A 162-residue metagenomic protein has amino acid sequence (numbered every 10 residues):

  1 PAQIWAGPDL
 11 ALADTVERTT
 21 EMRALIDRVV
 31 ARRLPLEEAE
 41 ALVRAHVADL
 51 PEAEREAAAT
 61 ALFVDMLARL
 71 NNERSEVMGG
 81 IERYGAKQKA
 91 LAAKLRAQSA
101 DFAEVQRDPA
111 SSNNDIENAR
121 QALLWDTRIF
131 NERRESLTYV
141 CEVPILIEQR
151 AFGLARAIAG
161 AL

Functional and structural regions predicted by a protein language model:
P1-E52: N-terminal Sec/ER secretory leader and immediately downstream segment of secreted/extracellular precursors
G7, A24, A41-E52, L62 (+3 more regions): Long, compositionally biased alpha-helical segments
A11-R28, N72-A90: Short, charge-rich amphipathic segments
P35, E82-N118: Amphipathic, heptad-repeat alpha-helices with coiled-coil/zipper character that mediate oligomerization and scaffolding
A48-M78: Short, charge-rich amphipathic alpha-helices with coiled-coil/heptad character
M78, E82-G85, K89-A92, R96 (+3 more regions): Short amphipathic alpha-helical segments with heptad-repeat character
S111-L162: Alpha-helical oligomerization segments
